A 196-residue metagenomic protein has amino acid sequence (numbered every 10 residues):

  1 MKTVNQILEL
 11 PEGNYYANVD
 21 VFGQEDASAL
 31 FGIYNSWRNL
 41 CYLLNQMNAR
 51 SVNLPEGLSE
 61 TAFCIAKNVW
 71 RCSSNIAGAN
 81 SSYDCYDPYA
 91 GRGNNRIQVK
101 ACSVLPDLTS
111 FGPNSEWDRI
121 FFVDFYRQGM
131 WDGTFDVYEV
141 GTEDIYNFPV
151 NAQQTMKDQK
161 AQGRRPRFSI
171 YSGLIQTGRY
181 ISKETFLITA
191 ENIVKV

Functional and structural regions predicted by a protein language model:
M1-N95, V99-V196: Nucleic-acid endonuclease domains
